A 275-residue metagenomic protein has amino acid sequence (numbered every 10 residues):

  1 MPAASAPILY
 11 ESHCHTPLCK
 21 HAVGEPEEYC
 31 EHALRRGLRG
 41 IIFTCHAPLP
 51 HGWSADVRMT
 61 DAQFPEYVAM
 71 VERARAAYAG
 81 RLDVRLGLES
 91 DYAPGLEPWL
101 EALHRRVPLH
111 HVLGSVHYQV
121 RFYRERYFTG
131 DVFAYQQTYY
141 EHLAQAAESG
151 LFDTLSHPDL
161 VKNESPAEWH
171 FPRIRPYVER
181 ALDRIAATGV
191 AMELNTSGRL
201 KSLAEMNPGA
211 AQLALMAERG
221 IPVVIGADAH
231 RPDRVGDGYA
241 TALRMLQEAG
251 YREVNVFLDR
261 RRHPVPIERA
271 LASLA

Functional and structural regions predicted by a protein language model:
M1-S90, P94, E164-R173, R231-D237 (+1 more regions): An N-terminally biased module of ancient metal coordination in phosphate/nucleic-acid-related enzymes
M1-T16, P26, W169-A275: Charged catalytic cores and adjacent phosphate/nucleic-acid-binding surfaces used for phosphate/nucleic-acid chemistry
P2-L9, L34-R35, V68-R81, L100-L113 (+3 more regions): Acidic (Asp/Glu)-rich catalytic clusters
P7-E11, G40-I42, R81-G87, H110-L113 (+4 more regions): Structural preference for beta-strand elements that scaffold enzyme active sites
C14, H46-A47, S90, V116-H117 (+3 more regions): Active-site metal-binding loops of divalent metal-dependent hydrolases
K20, R106, G114-R219: Domain-core and long-helix interface of multi-subunit machines
A22-H32, G95-L103, T138-Q145, V178: Short, acidic/polar
R73-T129, F133-A134: Active-site gating/metal-coordination segments in enzymes
